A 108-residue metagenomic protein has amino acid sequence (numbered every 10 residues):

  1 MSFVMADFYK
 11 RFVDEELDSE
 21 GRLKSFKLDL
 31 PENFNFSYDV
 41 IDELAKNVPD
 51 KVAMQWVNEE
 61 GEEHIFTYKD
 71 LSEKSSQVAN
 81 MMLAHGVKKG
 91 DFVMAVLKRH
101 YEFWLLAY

Functional and structural regions predicted by a protein language model:
M1-M5, A84, Y108: Structural core segment of the AMP-binding/adenylate-forming
S2-V13, E32-M54: A short N-terminal helical cap/helix-turn-helix that marks the beginning of AMP-binding/adenylate-forming
Y9, F26, F34-F36, W56 (+2 more regions): Aromatic side chains
E20, K24-E32, R99: Active-site diphosphate/adenylate-binding microenvironment
E20, K46-V48, E60: A generic structural signal for short, solvent-exposed coil/turn residues that cap or connect secondary-structure
D50-A107: Conserved AMP-binding/adenylate-forming core of the ANL superfamily
